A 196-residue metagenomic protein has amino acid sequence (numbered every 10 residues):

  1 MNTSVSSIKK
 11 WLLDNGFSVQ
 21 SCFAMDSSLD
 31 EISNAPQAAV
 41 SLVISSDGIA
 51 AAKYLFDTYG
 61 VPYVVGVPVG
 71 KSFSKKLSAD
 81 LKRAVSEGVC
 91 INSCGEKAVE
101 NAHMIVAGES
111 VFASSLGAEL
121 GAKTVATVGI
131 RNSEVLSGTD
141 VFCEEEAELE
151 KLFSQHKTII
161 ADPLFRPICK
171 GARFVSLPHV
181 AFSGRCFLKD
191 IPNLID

Functional and structural regions predicted by a protein language model:
M1-D196: An N-terminal assembly and electron-transfer interface module characteristic of large anaerobic redox and radical
